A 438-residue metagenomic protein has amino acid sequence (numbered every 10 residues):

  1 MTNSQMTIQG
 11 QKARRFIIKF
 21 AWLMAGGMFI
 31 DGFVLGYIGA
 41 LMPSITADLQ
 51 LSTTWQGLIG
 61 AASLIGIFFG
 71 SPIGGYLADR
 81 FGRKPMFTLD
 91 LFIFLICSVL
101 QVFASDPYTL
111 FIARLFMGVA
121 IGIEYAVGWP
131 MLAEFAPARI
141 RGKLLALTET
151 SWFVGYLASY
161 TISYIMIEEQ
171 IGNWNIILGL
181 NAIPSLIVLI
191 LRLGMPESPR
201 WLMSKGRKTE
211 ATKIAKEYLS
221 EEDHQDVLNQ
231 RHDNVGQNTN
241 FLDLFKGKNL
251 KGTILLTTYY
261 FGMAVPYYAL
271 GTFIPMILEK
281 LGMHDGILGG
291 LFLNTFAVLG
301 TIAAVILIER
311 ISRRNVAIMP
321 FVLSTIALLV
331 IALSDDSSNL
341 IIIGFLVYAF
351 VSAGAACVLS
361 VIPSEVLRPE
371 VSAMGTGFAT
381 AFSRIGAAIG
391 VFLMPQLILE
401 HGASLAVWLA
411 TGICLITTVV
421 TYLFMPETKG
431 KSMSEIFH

Functional and structural regions predicted by a protein language model:
M1-H438: Transmembrane-helix signature of 12-pass secondary carriers
